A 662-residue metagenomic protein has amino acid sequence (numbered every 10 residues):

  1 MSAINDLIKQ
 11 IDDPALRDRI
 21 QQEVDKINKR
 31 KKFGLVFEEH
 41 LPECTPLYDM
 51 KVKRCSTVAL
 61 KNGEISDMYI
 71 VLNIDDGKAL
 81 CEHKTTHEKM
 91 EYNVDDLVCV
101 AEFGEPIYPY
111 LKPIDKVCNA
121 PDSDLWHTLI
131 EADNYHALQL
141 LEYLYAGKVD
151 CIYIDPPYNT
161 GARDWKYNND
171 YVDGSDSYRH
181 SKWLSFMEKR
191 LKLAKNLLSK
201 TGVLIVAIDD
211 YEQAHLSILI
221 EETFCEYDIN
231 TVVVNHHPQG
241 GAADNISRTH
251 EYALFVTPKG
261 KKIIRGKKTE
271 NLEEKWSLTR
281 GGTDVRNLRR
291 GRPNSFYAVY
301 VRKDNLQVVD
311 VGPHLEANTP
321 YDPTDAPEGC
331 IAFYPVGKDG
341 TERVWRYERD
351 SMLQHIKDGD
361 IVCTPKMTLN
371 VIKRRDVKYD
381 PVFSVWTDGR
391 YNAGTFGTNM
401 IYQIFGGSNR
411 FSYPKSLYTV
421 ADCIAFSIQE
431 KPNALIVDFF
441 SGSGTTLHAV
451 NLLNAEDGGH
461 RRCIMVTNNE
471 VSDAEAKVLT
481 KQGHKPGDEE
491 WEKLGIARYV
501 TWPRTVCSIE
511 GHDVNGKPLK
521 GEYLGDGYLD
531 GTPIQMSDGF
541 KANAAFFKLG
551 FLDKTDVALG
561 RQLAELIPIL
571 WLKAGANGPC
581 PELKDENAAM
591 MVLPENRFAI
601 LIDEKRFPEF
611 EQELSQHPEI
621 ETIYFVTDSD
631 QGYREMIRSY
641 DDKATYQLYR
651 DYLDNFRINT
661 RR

Functional and structural regions predicted by a protein language model:
M1-P121, L125-H127, E142-A146, D150 (+6 more regions): Accessory, often C-terminal, charged low-complexity segments
D122-I154, Y158-T160, D164: Conserved helicase NTPase motor core
H136, Y158, E212, S441 (+1 more regions): Short, glycine/acidic-enriched loop or turn micro-motifs at the edges of active sites
G147-W165, I220, I436-V450, L566: Conserved proline-anchored active-site loop of SAM-dependent methyltransferases that bridges a beta-strand
D150, P156-W165, V377-S416: Active-site-adjacent "gating/activation" loops or surface patches in catalytic cores
A162-S181: Aromatic- and acidic-residue-enriched carbohydrate-binding clefts of CAZyme catalytic domains
G202: Glycine-centered, small-residue-biased loops immediately flanking beta-strands in adenine/cofactor-binding cores
V206-A207: Non-catalytic DNA-recognition/assembly elements of restriction-modification systems
